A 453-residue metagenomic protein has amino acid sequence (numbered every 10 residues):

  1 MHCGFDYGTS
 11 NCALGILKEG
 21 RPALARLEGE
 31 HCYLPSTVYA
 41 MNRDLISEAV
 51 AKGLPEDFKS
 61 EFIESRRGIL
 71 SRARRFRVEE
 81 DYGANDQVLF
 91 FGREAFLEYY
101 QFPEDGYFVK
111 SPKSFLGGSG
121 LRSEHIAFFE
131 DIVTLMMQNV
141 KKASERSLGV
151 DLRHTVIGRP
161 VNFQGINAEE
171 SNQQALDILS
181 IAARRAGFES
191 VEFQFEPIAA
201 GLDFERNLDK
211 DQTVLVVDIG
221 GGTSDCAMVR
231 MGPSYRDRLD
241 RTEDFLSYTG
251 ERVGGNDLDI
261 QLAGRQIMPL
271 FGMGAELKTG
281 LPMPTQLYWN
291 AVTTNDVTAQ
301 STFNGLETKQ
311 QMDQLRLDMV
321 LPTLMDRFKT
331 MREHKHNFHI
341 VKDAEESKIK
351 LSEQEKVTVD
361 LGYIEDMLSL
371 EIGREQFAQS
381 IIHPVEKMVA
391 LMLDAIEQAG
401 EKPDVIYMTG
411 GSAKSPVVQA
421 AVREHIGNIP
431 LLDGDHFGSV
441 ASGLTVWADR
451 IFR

Functional and structural regions predicted by a protein language model:
M1-L121, G254-T285: Early-domain small/polar-rich strand-loop-helix modules and first-structured segments of the mature chain
M1-P22, G83, F96-V216, D237 (+1 more regions): Nucleotide/phosphate-binding catalytic cleft detector across ATP-hydrolyzing and phosphate-transferring enzymes
S36-A40, K52-G53, D57-I69, A73 (+1 more regions): Phosphate-binding glycine-rich/basic clefts of nucleotide- and phosphate-handling proteins, predominantly
F108, F128-M137, S171, F193-Q194 (+4 more regions): Phosphate/oxyanion-binding active-site loops and adjacent basic polyanion-contact surfaces
G149-V161, T279-L281, A395, A399-G411: Short glycine-rich phosphate-binding loop at a beta-alpha junction
L179, Q212-A227, M408-G411, V418 (+3 more regions): Extended, hydrophobic alpha-helical segments in both membrane/secreted and soluble proteins
A186-Q194, A420-V446: Conserved phosphate-binding/catalytic loops in two-lobed NTP-binding clefts
K387-E401, V405, K414-I429: ATP-binding/phosphotransfer module of carbohydrate and carboxylate kinases, centering on a glycine-rich
